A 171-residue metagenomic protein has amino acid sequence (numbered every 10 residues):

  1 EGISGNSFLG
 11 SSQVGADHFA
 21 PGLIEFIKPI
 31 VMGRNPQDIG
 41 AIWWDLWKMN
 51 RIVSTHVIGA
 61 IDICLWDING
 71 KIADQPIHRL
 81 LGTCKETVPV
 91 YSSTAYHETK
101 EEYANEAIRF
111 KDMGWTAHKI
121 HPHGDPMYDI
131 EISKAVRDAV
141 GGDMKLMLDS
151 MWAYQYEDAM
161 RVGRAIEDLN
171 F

Functional and structural regions predicted by a protein language model:
G2, I27, I61, D74 (+3 more regions): Conserved, mostly hydrophobic/aromatic
I3-I72: Metal- or metallocofactor-binding catalytic centers and their adjacent structured scaffolds across diverse enzyme
H18-P21, E25, Q37-A41, Q75 (+5 more regions): Generic alpha-helical secondary structure signal
I24-K28, D62, W66-D67, H78 (+2 more regions): Predominant activation on well-ordered alpha-helical scaffold segments within soluble catalytic domains
K28, I58, I77-H78, K85-T87 (+1 more regions): Generic secondary-structure boundary/loop-capping signal
L46, G70-K71, Q75-T87: N-terminal amphipathic alpha-helix/helix-capping segment at the start of soluble metabolic enzymes
G82-F171: Metal-dependent enolase-superfamily TIM-barrel catalytic cores that perform enediolate-based chemistry
